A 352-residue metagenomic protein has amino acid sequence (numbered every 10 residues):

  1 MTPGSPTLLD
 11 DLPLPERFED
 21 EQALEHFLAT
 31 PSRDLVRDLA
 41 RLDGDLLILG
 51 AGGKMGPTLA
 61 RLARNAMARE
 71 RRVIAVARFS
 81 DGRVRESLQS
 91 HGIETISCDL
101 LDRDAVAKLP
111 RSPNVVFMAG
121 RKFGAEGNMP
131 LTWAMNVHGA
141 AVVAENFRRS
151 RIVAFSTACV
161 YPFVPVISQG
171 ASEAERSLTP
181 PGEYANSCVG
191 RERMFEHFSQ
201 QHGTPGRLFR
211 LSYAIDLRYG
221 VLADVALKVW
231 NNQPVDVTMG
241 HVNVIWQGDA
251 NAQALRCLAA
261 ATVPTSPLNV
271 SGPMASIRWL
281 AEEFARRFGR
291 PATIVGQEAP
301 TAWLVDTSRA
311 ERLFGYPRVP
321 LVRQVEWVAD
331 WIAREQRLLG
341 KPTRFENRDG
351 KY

Functional and structural regions predicted by a protein language model:
T2-L39, L321-Y352: Amphipathic terminal alpha-helices
D45, N114-M118, K122, H138-E183: Conserved Rossmann-fold NAD(P)-dependent oxidoreductase catalytic core, especially the SDR/UDP-sugar
D45-R64: N-terminal Rossmann NAD(P)H-binding glycine-rich loop of SDR-like oxidoreductase domains
P57, G82-R83, S87-M135: NAD(P)H-binding glycine-rich loop region in Rossmannoid oxidoreductase-like domains and their noncatalytic homologs
P181, V189-N243, Q247-D249, F284: NAD(P)-dependent short-chain dehydrogenase/reductase
R210-A214, D236-I245, S266-A275, Q297-E298 (+1 more regions): Glycine-rich Rossmann NAD(P)(H)-binding loop
Q233, Q253-T301, V305-T307, D349-G350: Mid/C-terminal beta-alpha module of Rossmann-like enzyme folds, strongest in SDR-family dehydrogenases/epimerases
R278-E282, V295-E326, E335-F345, K351: Conserved C-terminal active-site "lid" loop/helix of NAD(P)H-dependent oxidoreductases that clamps the redox cofactor
